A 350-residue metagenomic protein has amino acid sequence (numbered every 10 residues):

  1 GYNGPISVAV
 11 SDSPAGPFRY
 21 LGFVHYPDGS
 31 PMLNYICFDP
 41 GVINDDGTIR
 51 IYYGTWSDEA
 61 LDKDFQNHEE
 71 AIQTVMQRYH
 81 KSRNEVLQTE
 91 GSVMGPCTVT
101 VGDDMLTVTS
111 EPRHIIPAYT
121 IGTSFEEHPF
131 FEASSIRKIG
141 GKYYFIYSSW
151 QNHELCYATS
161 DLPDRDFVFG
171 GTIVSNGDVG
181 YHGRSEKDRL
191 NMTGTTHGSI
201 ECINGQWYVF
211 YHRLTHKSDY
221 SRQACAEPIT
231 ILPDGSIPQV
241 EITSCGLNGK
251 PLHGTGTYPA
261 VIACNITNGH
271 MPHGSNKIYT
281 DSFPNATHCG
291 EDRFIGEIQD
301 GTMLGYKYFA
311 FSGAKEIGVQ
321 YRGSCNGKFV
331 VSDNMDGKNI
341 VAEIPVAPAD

Functional and structural regions predicted by a protein language model:
G1-D350: Carbohydrate-active catalytic/glycan-binding domains of CAZyme proteins, especially the secreted or lumenal ectodomains
